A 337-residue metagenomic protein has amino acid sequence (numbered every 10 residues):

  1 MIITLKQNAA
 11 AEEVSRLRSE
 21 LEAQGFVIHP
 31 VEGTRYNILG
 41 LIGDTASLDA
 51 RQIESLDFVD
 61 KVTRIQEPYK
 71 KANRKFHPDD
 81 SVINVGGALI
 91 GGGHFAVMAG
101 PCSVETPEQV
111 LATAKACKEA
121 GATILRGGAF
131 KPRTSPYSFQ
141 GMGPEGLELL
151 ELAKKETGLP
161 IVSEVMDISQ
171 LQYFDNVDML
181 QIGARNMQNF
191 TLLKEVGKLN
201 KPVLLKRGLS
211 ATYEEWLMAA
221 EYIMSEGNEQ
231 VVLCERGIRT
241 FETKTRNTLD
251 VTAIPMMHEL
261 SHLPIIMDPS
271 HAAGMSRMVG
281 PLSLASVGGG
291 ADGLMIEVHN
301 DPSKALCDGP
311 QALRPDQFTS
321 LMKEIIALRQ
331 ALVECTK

Functional and structural regions predicted by a protein language model:
M1-V97: Non-catalytic terminal accessory/regulatory regions of metabolic enzymes
K6, M142, G158-S169, D178-T191 (+3 more regions): Catalytic beta/alpha-barrel core
R74-D79, S135-E148, S169, A184-N200 (+3 more regions): Active-site-adjacent beta->alpha loops and helix N-cap segments on the catalytic face of soluble alpha/beta enzymes
F95-A112, P136-Q140, P160-E164, G183-R185 (+2 more regions): Active-site mouth loops of central-metabolism enzymes
A96-P101, L125-G127, I161-S163, L180-I182 (+4 more regions): Hydrophobic faces of well-ordered beta-strands that scaffold small-molecule active sites in alpha/beta enzyme cores
R126-P144, N300-P310: Glycine-rich, proline-tolerant flexible connector loops at the mouths of alpha/beta enzymes
F139-S163, E195-P202, V251-I265, Q311-E334: Alpha-helix-loop-beta-strand connector modules within alpha/beta enzyme cores
L199-V298: Catalytic alpha/beta core domains of metabolic enzymes, predominantly
